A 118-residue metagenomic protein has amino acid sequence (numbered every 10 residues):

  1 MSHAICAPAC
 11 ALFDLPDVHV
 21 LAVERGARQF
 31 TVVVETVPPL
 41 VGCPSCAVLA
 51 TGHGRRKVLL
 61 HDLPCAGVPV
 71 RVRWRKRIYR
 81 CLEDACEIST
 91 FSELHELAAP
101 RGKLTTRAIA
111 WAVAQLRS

Functional and structural regions predicted by a protein language model:
M1-T31, T36: Long C-terminal interaction/binding lobes of large macromolecular proteins
A7-C10, F30, V58-L59, C65-V68: Intrinsically disordered, low-complexity segments enriched in polar/charged residues with Gly/Pro, especially when
L12, D17, G52-V58: Solvent-exposed beta-strand/loop surfaces of large extracellular or lumenal domains
F30-L40, P69-K76: Short, flexible, mixed-charge glycine/proline-rich loop motifs that serve as phosphate/nucleic-acid-contacting
V32, C43, C81: Short, conserved catalytic/metal-binding motifs centered on acidic residues
T36, L40, H53, K57-L60: Cys/His-rich Zn2+-binding cysteine-cluster or related metal-binding knuckle/ribbon modules and their
P38, G42-V48: Extended Gly/Ser/Thr-rich low-complexity repeat segments, especially those forming or decorating extracellular
A47-A50, L59-S118: Short, positively charged, Gly/Tyr-enriched micro-motifs that form contact patches at catalytic or ligand/partner
